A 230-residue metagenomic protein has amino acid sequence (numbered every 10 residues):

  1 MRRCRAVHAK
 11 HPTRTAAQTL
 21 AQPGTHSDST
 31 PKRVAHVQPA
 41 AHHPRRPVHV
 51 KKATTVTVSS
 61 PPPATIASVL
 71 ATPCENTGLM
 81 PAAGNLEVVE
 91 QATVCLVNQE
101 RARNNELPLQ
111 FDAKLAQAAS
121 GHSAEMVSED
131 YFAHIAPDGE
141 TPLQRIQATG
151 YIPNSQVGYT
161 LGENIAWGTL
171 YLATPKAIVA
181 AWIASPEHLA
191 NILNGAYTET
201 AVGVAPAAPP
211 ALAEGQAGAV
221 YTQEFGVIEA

Functional and structural regions predicted by a protein language model:
M1-R2, A6, P61-A67: Low-complexity, glycine/serine/proline-rich disordered segments that function as export/translocation leaders
M1-V56: Polycationic, low-complexity disordered segments in secreted or periplasmic proteins
C4, P31-V34, R45-P47, A53-T55 (+6 more regions): Low-complexity, intrinsically disordered short peptide segments enriched in small/polar/basic residues
V7, L20, G24, D28 (+2 more regions): A well-ordered secondary-structure block
V7, V34-V37, V48-V50, V56-V58 (+9 more regions): Extended aliphatic helical segments
H8-T15, L79-A83, S185: Extracellular/mature segments of secreted proteins
P12, P23, S27-S29, P39 (+9 more regions): Generic serine detector
P63-Y151, G195-A205: Short, well-ordered surface patches within globular domains
